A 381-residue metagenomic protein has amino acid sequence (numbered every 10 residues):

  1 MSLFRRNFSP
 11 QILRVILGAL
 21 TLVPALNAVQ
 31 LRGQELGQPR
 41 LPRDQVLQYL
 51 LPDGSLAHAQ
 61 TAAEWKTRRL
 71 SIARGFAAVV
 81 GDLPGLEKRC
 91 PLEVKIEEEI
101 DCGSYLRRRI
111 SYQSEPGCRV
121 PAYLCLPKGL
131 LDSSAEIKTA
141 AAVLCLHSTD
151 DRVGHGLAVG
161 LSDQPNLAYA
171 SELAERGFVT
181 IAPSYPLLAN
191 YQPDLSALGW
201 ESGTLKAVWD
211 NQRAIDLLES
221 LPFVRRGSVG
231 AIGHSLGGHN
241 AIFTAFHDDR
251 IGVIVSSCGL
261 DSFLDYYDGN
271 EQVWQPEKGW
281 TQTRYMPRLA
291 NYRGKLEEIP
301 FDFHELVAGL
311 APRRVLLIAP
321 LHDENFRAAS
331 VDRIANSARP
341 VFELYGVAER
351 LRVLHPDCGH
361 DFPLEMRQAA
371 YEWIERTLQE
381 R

Functional and structural regions predicted by a protein language model:
R14-N27: Bacterial N-terminal signal peptides
L31-L83: N-terminal pre-domain segments of enzymes
L70, P84-K138: N-terminal cap/lid segment of alpha/beta-hydrolase-fold proteins
D132-S220, Y267-D268: Cap/lid segment of the alpha/beta-hydrolase catalytic domain
R213-Q272: Primarily recognizes the serine-hydrolase "nucleophile elbow" in alpha/beta-hydrolase and SGNH/GDSL folds
S256-L306, R327, V331-A335, E343-A348: Mobile cap/lid helix-loop segments that gate and shape the active-site cleft of serine hydrolases
A311-A328, D357: Conserved strand-to-loop "acid loop" that flanks and positions the catalytic carboxylate
A335-R381: C-terminal catalytic histidine-bearing segment of alpha/beta-hydrolase fold enzymes
